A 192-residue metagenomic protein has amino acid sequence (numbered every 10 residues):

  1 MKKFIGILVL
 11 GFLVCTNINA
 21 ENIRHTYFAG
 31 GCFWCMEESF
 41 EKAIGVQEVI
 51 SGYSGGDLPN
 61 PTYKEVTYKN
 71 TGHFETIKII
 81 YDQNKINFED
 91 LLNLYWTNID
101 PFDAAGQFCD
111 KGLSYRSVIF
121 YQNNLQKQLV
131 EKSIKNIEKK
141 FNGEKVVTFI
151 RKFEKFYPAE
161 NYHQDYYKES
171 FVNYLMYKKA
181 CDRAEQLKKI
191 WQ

Functional and structural regions predicted by a protein language model:
I5-C15: Bacterial N-terminal signal peptides
I18-Q192: Flexible coil/turn and secondary-structure edge motifs
